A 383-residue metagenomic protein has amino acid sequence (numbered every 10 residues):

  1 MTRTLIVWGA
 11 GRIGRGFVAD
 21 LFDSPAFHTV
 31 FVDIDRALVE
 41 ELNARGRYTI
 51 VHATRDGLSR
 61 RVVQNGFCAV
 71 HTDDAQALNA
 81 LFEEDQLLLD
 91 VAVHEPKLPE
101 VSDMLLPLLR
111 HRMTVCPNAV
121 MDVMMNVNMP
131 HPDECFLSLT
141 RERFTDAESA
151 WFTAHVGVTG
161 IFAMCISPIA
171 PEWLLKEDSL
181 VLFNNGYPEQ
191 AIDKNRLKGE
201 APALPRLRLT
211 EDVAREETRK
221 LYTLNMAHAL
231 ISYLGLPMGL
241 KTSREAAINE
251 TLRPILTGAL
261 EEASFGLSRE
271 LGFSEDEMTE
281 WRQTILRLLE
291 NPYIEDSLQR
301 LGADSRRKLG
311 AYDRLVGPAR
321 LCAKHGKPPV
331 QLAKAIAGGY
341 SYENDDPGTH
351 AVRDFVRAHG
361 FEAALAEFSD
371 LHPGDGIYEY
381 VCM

Functional and structural regions predicted by a protein language model:
T2-I6, R12-M383: Substrate/ligand-engaging "lid" and interaction regions
